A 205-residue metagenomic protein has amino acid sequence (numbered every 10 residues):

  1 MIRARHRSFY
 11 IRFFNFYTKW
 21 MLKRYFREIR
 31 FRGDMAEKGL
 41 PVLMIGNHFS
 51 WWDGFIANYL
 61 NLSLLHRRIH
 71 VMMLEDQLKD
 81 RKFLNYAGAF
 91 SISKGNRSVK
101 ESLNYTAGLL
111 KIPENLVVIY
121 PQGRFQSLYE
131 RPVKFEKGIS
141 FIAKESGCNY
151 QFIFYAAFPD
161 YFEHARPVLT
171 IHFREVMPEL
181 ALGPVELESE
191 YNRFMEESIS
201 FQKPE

Functional and structural regions predicted by a protein language model:
M1-F26, K79-A87: Alpha-helical membrane-targeting segments
I2, L103-E205: Non-catalytic C-terminal accessory region of glycerolipid acyltransferases and related lyso-lipid remodeling enzymes
F9, F13-F14, R97-S102, E186: Soluble or luminal CAZymes and related metallo-dependent hydrolases
I11-R12, F16-H48: Helix-to-loop junction immediately C-terminal to a conserved catalytic motif
L22, D53-I56, G138-I142: Short amphipathic alpha-helical face segments that pack within enzyme cores and frequently flank/anchor catalytic
R24-R30, R97-Y105: Glycine-rich, highly charged phosphate/nucleotide-binding loops
E28-R30, H70, G88, Q151: Conserved beta-strand segments of alpha/beta enzyme cores
K38-N96: Catalytic core of membrane glycerolipid acyltransferases/transacylases, capturing the structured, soluble-facing
